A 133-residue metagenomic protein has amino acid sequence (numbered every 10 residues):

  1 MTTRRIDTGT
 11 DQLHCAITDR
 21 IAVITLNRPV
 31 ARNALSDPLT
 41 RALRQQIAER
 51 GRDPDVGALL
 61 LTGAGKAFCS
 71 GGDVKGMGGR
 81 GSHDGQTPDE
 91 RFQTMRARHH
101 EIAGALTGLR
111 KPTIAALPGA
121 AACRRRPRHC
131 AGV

Functional and structural regions predicted by a protein language model:
M1-A64: Conserved CoA-thioester-binding segment of acyl-CoA-metabolizing enzymes
A22, Q46, S70, A115-A116 (+1 more regions): Small-residue (primarily alanine) positions within well-ordered alpha-helices, especially packing/interaction faces
I24, L61, D73, R128-C130: Hydrophobic/aromatic residues within transmembrane alpha-helices of multi-pass small-molecule transporters
N27, G72, P118: Histidine-centered beta-alpha loop that forms part of the nucleotide-sugar donor binding/catalytic region in diverse
P38-A42, R98, A105: Charged catalytic carboxylate motif
G63-G104: Glycine- (often His-adjacent) and acidic-residue-rich active-site loop that binds/positions the CoA thioester
H100-V133: Glycine-rich beta-to-alpha active-site loop
